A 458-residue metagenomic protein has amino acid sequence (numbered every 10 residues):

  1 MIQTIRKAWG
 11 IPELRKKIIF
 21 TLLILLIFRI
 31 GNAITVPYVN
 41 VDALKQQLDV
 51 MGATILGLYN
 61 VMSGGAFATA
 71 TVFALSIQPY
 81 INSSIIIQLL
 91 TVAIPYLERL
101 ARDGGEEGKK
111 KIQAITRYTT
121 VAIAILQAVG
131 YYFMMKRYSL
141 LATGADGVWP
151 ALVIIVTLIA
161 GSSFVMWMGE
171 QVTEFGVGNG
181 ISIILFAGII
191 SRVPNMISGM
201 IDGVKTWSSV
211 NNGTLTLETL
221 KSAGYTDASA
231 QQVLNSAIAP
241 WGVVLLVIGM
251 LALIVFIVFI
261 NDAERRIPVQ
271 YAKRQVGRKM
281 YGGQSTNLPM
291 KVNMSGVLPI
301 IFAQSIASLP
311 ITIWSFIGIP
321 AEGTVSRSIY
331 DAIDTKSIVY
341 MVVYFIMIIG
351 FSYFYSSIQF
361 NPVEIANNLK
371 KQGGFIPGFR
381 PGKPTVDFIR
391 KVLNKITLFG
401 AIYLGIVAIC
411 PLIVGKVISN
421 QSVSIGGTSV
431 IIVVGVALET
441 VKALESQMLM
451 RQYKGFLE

Functional and structural regions predicted by a protein language model:
M1-E458: N-terminal cationic and glycine-rich segments that engage phosphates or anionic surfaces
